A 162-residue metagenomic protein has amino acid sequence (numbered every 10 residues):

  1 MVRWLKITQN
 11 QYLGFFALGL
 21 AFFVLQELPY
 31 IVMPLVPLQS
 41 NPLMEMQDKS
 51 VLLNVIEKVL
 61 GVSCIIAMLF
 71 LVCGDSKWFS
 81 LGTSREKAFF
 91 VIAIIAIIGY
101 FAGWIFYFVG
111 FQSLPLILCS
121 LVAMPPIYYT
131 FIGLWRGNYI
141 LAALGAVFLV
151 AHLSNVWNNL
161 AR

Functional and structural regions predicted by a protein language model:
K6, N10-S76: Selected alpha-helical membrane-embedding segments in polytopic membrane proteins
T8-Q11, G74-E86, L134-L141: Membrane-interface helix-boundary motifs at transmembrane edges
L35-S40, A102-G110, V156-R162: Juxtamembrane "helix-exit" motif on the non-cytosolic side of transmembrane helices
M46-V51, V109-V122: Non-cytosolic membrane-interface motifs at loop->transmembrane helix junctions
I66-I98: Helix-adjacent hinge/juxtasegments
G99-Y100, V122-I132, F148-H152: Hydrophobic, membrane-inserted alpha-helices
I105-L116, I127-A142: Membrane-helix boundary connector in multi-pass membrane proteins
I132-R162: Terminal transmembrane helical module of multi-pass membrane proteins
